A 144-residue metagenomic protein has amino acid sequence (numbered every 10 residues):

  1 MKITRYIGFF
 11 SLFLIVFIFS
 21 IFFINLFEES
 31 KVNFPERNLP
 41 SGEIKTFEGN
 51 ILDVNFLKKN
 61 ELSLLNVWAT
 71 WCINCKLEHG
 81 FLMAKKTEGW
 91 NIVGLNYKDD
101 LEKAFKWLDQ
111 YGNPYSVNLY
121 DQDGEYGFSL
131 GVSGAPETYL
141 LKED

Functional and structural regions predicted by a protein language model:
M1-K45: N-terminal targeting signals for export/organelle localization
S41, E61, G89, Y115-S116: A generic structural signal for alpha->beta connector loops
S41-S63: A short beta-strand-turn-helix
I44-K45, V117-D121: Short acidic-hydrophobic, aromatic-tinged amphipathic segments that line or gate anion-handling sites
E61-S63, V67-W71, G134: Short pre-active-site segment immediately N-terminal to redox-active cysteine/selenocysteine motifs in thiol-based
L64-L65, I92, T138: Hydrophobic beta-strand anchors of alpha/beta hydrolase catalytic cores
K76-Y111, Q122-S129: Structural microenvironment flanking redox-active thiols in thiol-disulfide oxidoreductases
Q110-P114, D121-D144: Thiol/disulfide oxidoreductase modules built on the thioredoxin-like
